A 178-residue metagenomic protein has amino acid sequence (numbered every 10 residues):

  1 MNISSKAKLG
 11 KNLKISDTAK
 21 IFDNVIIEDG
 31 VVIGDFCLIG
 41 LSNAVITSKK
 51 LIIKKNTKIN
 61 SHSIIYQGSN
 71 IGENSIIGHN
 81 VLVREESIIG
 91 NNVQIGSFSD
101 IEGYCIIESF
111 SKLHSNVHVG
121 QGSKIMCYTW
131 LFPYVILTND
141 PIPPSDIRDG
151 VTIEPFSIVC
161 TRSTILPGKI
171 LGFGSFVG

Functional and structural regions predicted by a protein language model:
S4-S5, G10-K11, S16-D17, F22-D23 (+25 more regions): Left-handed beta-helix
V45: Blade-loop segments of beta-propeller domains
